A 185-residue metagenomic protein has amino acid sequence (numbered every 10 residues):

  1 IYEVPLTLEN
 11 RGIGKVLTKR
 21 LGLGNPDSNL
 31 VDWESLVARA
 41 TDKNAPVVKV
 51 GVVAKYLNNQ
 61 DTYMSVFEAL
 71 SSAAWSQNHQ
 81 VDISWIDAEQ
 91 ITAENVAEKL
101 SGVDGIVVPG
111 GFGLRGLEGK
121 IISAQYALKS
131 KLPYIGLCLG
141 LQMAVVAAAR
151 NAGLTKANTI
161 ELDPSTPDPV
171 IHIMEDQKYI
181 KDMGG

Functional and structural regions predicted by a protein language model:
I1-G185: N-terminal beta1-alpha1 cap of cysteine-dependent amidohydrolase-like domains
